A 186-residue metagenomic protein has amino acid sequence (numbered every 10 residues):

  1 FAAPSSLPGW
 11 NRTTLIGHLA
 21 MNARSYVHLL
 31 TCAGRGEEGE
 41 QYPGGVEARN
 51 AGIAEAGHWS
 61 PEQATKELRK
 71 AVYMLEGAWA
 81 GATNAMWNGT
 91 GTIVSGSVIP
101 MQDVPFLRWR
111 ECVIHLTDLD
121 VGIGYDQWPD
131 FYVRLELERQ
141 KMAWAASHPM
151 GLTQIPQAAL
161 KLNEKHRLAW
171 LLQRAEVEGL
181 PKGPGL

Functional and structural regions predicted by a protein language model:
F1-G17: An N-terminal domain-cap segment
P4, N22, L29, I53-P61 (+1 more regions): N-terminal core-entry segment
S5, H28-Q41, K66, G81-L186: Structured surface interface patches that mediate subunit assembly and partner/cofactor docking
G9, G57-E62, V98, Q102: Active-site oxyanion-binding pockets that recognize sulfate/phosphate
T13-G45: Conserved alpha-helical segments that form or flank metal/cofactor-binding pockets of metalloenzymes
I16, A20, T65, R69-V72 (+1 more regions): Generic structural concept
R49-A71: A short, structured beta-strand-centered segment in the mid-to-C-terminal lobe of catalytic cores from group-transfer
